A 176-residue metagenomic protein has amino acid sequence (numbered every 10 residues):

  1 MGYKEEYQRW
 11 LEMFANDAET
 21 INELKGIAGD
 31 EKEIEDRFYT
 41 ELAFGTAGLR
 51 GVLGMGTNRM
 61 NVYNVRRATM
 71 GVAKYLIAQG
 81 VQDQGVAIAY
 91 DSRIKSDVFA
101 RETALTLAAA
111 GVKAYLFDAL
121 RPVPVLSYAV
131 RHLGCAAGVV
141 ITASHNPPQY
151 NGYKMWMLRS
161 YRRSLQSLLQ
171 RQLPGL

Functional and structural regions predicted by a protein language model:
Y3-L176: Gly/Ser-rich phosphate-binding catalytic loop and adjacent alpha/beta segment that cradle a phosphoryl group at enzyme
